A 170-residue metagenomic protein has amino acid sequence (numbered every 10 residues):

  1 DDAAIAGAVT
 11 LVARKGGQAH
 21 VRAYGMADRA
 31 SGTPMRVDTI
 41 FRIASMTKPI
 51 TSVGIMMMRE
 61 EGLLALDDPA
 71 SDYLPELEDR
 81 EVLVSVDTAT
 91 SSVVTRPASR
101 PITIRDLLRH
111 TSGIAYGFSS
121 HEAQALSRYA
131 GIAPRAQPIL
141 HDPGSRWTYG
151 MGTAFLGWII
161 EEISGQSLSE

Functional and structural regions predicted by a protein language model:
D1-K15: Beta-lactamase-like hydrolase cores
V9-A13, A23, R42, A65: Short, conserved beta-strand segments within well-ordered enzyme catalytic domains that often line or immediately flank
G17-Q18, L63: Residue-level signal for well-ordered, solvent-exposed loop/turn and beta-edge residues enriched in charged/polar side
Q18-G25: Amphipathic coiled-coil signal-relay and dimerization helices
D28-T148: Active-site-proximal loop and beta-strand segments within enzyme catalytic domains
M57-L64, I160-S169: Bacterial peptidoglycan biogenesis and beta-lactam-recognition machinery
T103-H110, G152-E162: Active-site-proximal alpha-helical segments within enzyme catalytic domains
G144-G152, S164, L168: Short, contiguous, pocket-lining structural segments that sit at or immediately flank catalytic/ligand-binding sites
